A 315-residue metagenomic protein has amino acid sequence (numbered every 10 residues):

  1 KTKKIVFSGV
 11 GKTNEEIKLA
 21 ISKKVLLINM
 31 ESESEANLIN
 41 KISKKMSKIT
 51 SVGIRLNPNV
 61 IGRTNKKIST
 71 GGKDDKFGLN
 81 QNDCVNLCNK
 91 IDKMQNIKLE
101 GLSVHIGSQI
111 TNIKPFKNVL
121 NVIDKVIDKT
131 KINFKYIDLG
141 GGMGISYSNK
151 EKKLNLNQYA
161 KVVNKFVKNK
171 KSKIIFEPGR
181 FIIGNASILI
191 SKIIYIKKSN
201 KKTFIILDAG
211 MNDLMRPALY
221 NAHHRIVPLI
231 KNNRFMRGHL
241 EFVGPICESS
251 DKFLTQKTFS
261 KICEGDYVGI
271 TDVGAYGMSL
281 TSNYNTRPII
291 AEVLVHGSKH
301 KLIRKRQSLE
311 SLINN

Functional and structural regions predicted by a protein language model:
K1-Y136, I145, V162: Active-site-proximal beta-alpha core segment in soluble small-molecule metabolic enzymes
E31-E33, N57-N59, H105, G140-G142 (+4 more regions): Anionic group-transfer/hydrolysis microenvironments
K44-K48, K93, K150-K153, S199-K201 (+1 more regions): Short, glycine- and charge-enriched coil/turn segments that flank and shape catalytic ligand pockets
V60-T64, K135-E151, I175-S187, L214-M215: Flexible glycine/acidic-rich beta-alpha junction loops that bind and position SAM and/or redox cofactors in anaerobic
N112-N118, S146-Y159, G184-Y195, T255-T258: Short glycine/threonine-rich loop-to-helix capping motif typified by GTGT followed within a few residues by an Asp-Pro
N157-V167: Glycine-rich and small/hydrophobic secondary-structure elements
V162, K171-N315: Charged (often Lys/Glu-rich) extended helix/loop segments that serve as interaction or gating elements
